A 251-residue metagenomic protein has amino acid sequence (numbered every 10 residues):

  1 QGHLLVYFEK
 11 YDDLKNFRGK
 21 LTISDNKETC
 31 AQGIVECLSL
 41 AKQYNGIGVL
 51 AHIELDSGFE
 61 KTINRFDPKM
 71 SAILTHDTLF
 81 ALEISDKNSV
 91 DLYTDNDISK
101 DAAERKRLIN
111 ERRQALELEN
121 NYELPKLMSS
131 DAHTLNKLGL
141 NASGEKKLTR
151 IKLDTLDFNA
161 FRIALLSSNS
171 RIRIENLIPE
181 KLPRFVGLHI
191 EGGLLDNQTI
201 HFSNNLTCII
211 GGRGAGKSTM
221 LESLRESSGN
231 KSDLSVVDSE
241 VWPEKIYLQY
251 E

Functional and structural regions predicted by a protein language model:
G2-N26, S39, D56-G214: Charged catalytic cores and adjacent phosphate/nucleic-acid-binding surfaces used for phosphate/nucleic-acid chemistry
S24-I34: Caspase-like (clan CD) cysteine peptidase catalytic core
I34-V35, L40: Alpha-helix-centered segments that form part of catalytic cores
I47-G48: Residue-level detector of anion-binding/catalytic polar loops
A51-L55: Short, well-ordered beta-to-alpha junction loops that form the rim of enzyme active sites and present histidine/acidic
G187-E251: Globular "head" domains of long coiled-coil molecular machines
